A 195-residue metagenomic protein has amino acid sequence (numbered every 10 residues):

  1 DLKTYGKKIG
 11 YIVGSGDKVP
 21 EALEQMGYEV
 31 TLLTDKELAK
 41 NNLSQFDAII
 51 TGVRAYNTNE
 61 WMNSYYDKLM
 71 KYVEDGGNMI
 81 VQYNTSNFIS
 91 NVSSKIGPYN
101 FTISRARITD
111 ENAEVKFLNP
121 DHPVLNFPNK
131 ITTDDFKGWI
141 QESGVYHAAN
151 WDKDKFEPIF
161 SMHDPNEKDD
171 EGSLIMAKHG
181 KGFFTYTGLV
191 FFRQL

Functional and structural regions predicted by a protein language model:
D1-G52, T85, T102, R193: Aromatic-Pro/Gly-enriched surface loop or interdomain linker that acts as a lid/target-recognition segment
K3-T4, N42-S44, V73-E74, D152 (+2 more regions): Extracellular/periplasmic catalytic domains that process cell-envelope and extracellular macromolecules
P20, Y66-M70, A148: Short amphipathic alpha-helical segments and helix-helix/interface helices
T34-K40, S64-D67, K168-L174: Alpha-helical scaffolding within the catalytic cores of extracellular/periplasmic polymer-degrading hydrolases
D47-G52, I80, F184-G188: Structural motif
R54-F136: A glycine-rich, often tryptophan-bearing local segment used as a flexible ligand/cofactor-contacting loop or short
A106-L195: Catalytic beta-strand/loop cores that center a nucleophilic Ser/Cys/Thr and support acyl-enzyme chemistry
